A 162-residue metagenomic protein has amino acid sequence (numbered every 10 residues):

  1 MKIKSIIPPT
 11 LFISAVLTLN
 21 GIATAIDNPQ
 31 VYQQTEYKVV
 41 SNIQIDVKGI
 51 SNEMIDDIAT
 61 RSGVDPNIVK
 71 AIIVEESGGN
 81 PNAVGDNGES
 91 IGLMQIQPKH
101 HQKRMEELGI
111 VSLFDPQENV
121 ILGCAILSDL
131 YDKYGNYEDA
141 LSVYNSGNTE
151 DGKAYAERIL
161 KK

Functional and structural regions predicted by a protein language model:
M1-A23: Sec-dependent N-terminal signal peptides of Gram-positive bacterial secreted proteins and lipoproteins
I6-I7, D27, F114: Selective for proline/serine-rich intrinsically disordered segments in cytosolic/nuclear regulatory regions
L19-Q34: Sec-dependent signal peptide cleavage junction
V31-Y32, Y37-K162: Catalytic glycan-binding domains that act on GlcNAc-containing polysaccharides
